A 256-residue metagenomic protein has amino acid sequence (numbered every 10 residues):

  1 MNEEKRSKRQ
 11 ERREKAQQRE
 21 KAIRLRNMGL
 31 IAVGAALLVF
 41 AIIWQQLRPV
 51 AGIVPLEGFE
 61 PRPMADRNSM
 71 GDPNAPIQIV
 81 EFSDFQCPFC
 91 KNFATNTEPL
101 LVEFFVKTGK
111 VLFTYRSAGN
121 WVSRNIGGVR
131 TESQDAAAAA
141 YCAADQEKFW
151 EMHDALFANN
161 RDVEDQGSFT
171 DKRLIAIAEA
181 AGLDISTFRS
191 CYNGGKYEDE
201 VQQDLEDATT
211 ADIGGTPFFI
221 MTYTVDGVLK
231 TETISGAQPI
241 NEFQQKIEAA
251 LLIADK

Functional and structural regions predicted by a protein language model:
N2-I42, Q46, R173-K256: C-terminal cap of thioredoxin/glutaredoxin-like
R19, V54-L56, R124, C142 (+1 more regions): Functionally engaged cysteine thiol sites
L47-R62: Ser/Thr/Pro/Gly-rich low-complexity linker/stalk segments immediately outside membranes or between
F59-A65, A158, V201-Q202: Short gly/ser/thr-rich secondary-structure transition/capping motifs
E60-I77, F105: A short beta-strand-turn-helix
M64-N68, E98-L100, L205-E206: A generic local structural motif
M70, V163, I234: Short clusters of hydrophobic/aromatic residues that line enzyme substrate/ligand-binding pockets
A75, V80-E179, A211-G214: Structural alpha/beta surface segment adjacent to cysteine/selenocysteine redox centers across thiol/disulfide enzymes
